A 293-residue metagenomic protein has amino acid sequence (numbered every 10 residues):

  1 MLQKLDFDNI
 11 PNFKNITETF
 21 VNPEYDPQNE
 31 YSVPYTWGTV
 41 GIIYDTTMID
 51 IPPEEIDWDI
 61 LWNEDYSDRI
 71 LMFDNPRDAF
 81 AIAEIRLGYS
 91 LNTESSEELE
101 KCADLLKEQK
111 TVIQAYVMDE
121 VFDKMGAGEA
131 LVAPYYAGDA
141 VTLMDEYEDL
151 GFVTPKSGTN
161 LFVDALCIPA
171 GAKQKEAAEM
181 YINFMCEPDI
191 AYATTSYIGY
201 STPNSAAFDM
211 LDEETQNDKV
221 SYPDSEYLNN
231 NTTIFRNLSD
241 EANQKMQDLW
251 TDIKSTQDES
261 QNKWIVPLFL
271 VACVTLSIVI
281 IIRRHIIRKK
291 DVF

Functional and structural regions predicted by a protein language model:
M1, N63-S67, E84-G88, K107 (+8 more regions): Sec-exported extracytoplasmic/periplasmic mature domains
M1-E129: Extracytoplasmic ligand-binding site segments that recognize negatively charged/polar headgroups
L2-N15, S32, E148-N160, P169-A172: Short beta-strand->loop
D57-W58, V121-K124, A140, A178 (+1 more regions): Short, hydrophobic alpha-helical packing/hinge segments within bilobed ligand-binding/sensory domains
L99-E108, E146-A170, Q216: Periplasmic-binding protein-like
V132-D149: A ligand-binding cleft/hinge motif common to bilobed small-molecule-binding domains
P169-N230: Mature extracytoplasmic/periplasmic domains
E226-F293: Conserved C-terminal helix/tail region of periplasmic/extracytoplasmic solute-binding proteins
